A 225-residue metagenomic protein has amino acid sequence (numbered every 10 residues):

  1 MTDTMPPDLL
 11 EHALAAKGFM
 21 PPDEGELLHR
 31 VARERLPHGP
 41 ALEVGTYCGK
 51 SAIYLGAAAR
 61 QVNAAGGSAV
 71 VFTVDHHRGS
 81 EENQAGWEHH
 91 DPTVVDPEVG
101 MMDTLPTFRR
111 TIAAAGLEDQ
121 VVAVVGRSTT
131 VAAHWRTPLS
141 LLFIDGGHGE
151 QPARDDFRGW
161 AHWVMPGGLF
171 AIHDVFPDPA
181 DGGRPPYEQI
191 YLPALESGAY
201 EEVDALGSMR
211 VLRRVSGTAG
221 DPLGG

Functional and structural regions predicted by a protein language model:
D3-F19, G25-G225: S-adenosylmethionine/decaboxylated-SAM
